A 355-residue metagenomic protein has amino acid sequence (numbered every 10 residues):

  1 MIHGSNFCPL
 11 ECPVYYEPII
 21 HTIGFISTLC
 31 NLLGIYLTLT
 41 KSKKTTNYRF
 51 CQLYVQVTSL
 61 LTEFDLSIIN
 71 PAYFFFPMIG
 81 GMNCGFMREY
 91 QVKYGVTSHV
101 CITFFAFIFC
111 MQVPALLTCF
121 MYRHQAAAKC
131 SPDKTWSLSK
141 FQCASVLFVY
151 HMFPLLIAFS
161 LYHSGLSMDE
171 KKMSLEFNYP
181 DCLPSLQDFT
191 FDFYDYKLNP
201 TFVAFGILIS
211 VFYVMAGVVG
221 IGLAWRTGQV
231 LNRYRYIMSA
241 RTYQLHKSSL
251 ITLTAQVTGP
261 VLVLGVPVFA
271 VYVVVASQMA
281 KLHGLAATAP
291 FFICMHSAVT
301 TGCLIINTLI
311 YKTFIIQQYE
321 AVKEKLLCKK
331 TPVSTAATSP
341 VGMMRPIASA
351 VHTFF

Functional and structural regions predicted by a protein language model:
C12-G24, E63-A115, I293: Extracellular TM2-ECL1-early TM3 structural module of rhodopsin-like
Y15-K41, G217-T227: First transmembrane helix
I19-I23, T97-V113, S145-L166, P180-L223: Extracellular-loop-to-transmembrane junctions of the mid-late helices
Y36, Q52, A115-K129, S160-L175 (+2 more regions): Class A (rhodopsin-like) GPCR signature focused on the TM5-ICL3 interface and adjacent 7TM helical core
L61-G81, P154-S174, G259-L282, L304-N307: Helix-to-loop junction signature of class
A106-V146, T308: Class A GPCR helix-loop hinge within the 7TM core
L175-G206, G228-L264, H352: Intracellular effector-coupling site of seven-transmembrane GPCRs, centered on the ICL3-to-TM6 transition
Q256-G265, F269-Y272, K281-V341: Seventh transmembrane helix
